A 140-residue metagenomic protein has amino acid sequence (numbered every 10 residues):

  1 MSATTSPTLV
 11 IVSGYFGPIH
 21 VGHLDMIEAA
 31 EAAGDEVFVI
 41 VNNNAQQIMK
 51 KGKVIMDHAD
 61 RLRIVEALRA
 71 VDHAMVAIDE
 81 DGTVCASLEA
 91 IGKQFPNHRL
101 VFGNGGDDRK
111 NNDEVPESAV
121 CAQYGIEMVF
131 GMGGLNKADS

Functional and structural regions predicted by a protein language model:
M1-S140: Nucleotidyltransferase catalytic core that binds NTPs
